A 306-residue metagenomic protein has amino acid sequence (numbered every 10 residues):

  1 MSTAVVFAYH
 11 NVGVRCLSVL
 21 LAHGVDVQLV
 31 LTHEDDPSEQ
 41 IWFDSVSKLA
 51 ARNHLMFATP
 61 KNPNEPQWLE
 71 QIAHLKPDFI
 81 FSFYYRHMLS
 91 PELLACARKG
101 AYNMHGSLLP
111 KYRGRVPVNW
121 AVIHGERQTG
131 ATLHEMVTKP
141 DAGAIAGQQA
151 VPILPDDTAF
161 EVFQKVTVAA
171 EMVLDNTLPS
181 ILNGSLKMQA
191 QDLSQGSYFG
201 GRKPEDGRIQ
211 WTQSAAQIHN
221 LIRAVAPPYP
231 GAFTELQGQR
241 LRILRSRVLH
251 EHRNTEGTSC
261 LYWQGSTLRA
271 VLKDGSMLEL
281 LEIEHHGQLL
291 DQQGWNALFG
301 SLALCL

Functional and structural regions predicted by a protein language model:
M1-I41: N-terminal Rossmann-like dinucleotide-binding module
T3, H23, F79-Y198: Donor/substrate-binding cores of folate-linked one-carbon enzymes
A8, V30, A50, I80 (+5 more regions): A residue-level signal for conserved active-site and pocket-lining positions in enzyme catalytic cores
D26, H54-M56, G100: Conserved beta-strand segments of alpha/beta enzyme cores
T32-D36, F43-N62, G275: Conserved nucleotide-sugar phosphate-binding/catalytic loop shared by glycosyltransferases and other
P66-K76: Short amphipathic alpha-helix with an adjacent loop that forms part of the alpha/beta core around
G200-Q213: Acyl-group handling in specialized metabolite and lipid biosynthesis
T212-L306: An anion-binding loop in the catalytic cleft
